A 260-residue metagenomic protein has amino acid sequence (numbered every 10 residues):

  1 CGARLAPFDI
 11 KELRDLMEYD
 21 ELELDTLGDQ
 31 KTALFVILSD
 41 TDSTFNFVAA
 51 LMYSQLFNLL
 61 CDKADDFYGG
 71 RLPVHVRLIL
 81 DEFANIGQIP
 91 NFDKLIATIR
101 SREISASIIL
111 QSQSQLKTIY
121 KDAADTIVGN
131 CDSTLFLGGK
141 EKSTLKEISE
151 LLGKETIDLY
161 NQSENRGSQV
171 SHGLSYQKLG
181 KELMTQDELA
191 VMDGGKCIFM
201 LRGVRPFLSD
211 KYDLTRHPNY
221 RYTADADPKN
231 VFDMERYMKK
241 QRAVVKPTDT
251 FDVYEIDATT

Functional and structural regions predicted by a protein language model:
C1-I104, I119, G129, D187-K211 (+2 more regions): P-loop NTPase motor domains
I96-I198: Conserved ATP-driven motor cores of ASCE-family P-loop NTPases powering translocation/secretion/packaging/pilus
